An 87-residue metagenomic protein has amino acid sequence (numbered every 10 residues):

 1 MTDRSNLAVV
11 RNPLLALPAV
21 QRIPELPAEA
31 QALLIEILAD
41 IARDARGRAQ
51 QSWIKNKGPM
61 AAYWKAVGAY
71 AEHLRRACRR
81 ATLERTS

Functional and structural regions predicted by a protein language model:
M1-G47, Q51, K55, P59 (+3 more regions): Long, non-catalytic architectural segments outside compact domain cores
